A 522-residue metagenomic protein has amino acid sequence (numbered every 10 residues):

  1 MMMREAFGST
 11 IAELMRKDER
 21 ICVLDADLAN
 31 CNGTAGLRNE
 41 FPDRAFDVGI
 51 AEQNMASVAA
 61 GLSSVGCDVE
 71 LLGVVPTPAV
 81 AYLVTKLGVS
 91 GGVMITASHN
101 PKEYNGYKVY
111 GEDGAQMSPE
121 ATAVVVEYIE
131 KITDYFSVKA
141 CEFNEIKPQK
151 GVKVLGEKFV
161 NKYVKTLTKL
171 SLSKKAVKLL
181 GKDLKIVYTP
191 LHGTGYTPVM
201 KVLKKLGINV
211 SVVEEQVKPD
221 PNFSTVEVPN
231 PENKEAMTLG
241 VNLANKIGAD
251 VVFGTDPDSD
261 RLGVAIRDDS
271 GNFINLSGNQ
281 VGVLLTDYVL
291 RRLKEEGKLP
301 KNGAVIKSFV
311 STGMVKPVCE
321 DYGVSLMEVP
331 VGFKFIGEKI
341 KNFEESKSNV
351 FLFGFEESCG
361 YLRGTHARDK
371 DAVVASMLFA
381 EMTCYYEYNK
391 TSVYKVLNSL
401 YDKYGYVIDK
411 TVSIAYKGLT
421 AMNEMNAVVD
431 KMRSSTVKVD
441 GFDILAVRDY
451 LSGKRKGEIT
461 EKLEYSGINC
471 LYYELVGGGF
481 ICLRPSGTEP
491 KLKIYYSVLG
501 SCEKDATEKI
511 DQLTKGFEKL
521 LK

Functional and structural regions predicted by a protein language model:
M1-S64: Thiamine diphosphate
D25-L28, R44-S57, V69-P78, I274-V281 (+2 more regions): Active-site nucleophile and cofactor-binding loops and adjacent substrate-binding regions of central metabolic enzymes
E40, V58-V65, Y82-G88, D287-K294 (+1 more regions): Alpha-helix C-terminal capping segments
L62-Y104, K204-K205, N209-G263: N-terminal small/polar loop signature for handling phosphorylated ligands or for N-terminal nucleophile
Y104-G111, D260-N279, V315: Short Gly/Thr/Asp-enriched flexible loops that form oxyanion-binding sites at enzyme active sites
N105-L239, L243-A244: Gly/Ser/Thr-enriched, mixed-charge loops and adjacent short helices that form phosphate/oxyanion-binding elements
Y110-C141, N279-G303, K307-V318, A372 (+1 more regions): Glycine-rich phosphate-binding loop plus the immediately following alpha-helix
N245, A249-V251, N272-I274, R292-R484 (+3 more regions): Phosphate-binding and adjacent anionic-ligand microenvironments
